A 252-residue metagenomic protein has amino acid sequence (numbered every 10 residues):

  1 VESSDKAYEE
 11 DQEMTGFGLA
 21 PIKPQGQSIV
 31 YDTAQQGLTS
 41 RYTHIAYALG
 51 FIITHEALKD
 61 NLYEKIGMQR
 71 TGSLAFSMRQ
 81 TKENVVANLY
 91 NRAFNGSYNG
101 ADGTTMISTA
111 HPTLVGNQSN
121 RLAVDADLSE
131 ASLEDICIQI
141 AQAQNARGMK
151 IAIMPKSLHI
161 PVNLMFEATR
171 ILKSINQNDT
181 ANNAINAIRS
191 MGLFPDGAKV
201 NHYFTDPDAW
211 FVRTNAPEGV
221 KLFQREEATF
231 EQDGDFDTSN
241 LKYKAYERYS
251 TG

Functional and structural regions predicted by a protein language model:
V1-Y47: Assembly/oligomerization interface modules of large self-assembling protein complexes
D5-A7, L19-K23, I29, N99 (+4 more regions): Polar low-complexity intrinsically disordered regions enriched in Ser/Thr and small residues
Q27-D32, I53-L62, V162-F166: Short alpha-helical interface patches
T39-S97, L158, Y243-A245: Long, contiguous amphipathic alpha-helices that act as assembly "spine/axial" helices in icosahedral shell and virion
S40, I45, E56, T104 (+2 more regions): Flexible, active-site-adjacent loop/turn segments at secondary-structure boundaries
E64-I66, F76-Q139: Alpha-helical scaffold segments that mediate packing/assembly in large oligomeric complexes
N95, N99, A146-I151: Surface-exposed acidic, glycine-flexible loop patches that form ligand/cofactor-binding and adhesion interfaces
I107-N145, A152-S157, N163-G252: Sequence/fold signature of self-assembling virion shell proteins
